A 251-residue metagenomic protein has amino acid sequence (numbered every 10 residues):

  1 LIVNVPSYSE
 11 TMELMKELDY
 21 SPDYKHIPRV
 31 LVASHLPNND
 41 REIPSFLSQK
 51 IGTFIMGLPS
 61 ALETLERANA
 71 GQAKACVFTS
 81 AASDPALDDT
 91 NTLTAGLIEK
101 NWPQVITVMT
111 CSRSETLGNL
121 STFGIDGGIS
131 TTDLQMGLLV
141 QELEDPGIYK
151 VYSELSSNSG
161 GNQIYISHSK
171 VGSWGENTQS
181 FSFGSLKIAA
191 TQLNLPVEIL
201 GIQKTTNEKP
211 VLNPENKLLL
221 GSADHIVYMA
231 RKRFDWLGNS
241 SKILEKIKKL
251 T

Functional and structural regions predicted by a protein language model:
L1-T251: Cytosolic regulatory regions of ion transport systems
